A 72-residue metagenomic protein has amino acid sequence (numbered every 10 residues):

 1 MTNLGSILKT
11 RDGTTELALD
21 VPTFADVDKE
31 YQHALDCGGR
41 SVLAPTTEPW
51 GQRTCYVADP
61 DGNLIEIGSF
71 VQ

Functional and structural regions predicted by a protein language model:
M1-A58, S69-Q72: Vicinal oxygen chelate
D61: Conserved ATPase active-site switch/coordination loops adjacent to the nucleotide-binding site
